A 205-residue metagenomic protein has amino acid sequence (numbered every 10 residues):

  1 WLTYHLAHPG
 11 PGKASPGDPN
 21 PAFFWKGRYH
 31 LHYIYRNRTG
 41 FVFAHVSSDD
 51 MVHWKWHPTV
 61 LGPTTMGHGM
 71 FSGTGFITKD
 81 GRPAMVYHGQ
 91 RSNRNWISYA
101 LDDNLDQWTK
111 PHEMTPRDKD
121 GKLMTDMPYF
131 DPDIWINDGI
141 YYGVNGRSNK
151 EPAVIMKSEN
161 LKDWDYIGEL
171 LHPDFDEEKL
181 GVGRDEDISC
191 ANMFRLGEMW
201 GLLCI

Functional and structural regions predicted by a protein language model:
W1-R184, I188-S189, R195-I205: Beta-rich carbohydrate-recognition and catalytic domains
